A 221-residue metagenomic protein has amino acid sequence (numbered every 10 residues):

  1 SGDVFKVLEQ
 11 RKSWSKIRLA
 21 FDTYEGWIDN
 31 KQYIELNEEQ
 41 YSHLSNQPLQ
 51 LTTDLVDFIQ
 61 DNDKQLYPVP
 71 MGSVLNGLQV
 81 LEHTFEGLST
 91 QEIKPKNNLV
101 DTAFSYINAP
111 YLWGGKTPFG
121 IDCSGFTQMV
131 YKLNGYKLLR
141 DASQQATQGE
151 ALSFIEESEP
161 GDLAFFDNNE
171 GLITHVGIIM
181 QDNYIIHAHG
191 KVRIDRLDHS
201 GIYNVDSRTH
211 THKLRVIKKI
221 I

Functional and structural regions predicted by a protein language model:
D3-K6, R11-K12, R18-A109: Boundary regions of SH3-family modules and the immediately adjacent low-complexity/disordered segments in eukaryotic
V7, G77, F165-F166, H187: A generic structural signal for residues embedded in beta-strands
S15-R18, H175-M180: Short beta-strand-centered aromatic/proline hotspots
E35-L36, L152, M180-I221: Aromatic- and glycine-rich peptidoglycan recognition patches
Y111-P160: Catalytic cysteine-centered active-site loop
K116, D167-H175, A188-I194: Active-site loop architecture of trypsin-fold serine endopeptidases
L138-D141, L172-V176: Short conserved catalytic/interaction loops centered on acidic-Pro-aromatic/His motifs
E157-N169: Hydrophobic/aromatic-rich core segments of domains that either
